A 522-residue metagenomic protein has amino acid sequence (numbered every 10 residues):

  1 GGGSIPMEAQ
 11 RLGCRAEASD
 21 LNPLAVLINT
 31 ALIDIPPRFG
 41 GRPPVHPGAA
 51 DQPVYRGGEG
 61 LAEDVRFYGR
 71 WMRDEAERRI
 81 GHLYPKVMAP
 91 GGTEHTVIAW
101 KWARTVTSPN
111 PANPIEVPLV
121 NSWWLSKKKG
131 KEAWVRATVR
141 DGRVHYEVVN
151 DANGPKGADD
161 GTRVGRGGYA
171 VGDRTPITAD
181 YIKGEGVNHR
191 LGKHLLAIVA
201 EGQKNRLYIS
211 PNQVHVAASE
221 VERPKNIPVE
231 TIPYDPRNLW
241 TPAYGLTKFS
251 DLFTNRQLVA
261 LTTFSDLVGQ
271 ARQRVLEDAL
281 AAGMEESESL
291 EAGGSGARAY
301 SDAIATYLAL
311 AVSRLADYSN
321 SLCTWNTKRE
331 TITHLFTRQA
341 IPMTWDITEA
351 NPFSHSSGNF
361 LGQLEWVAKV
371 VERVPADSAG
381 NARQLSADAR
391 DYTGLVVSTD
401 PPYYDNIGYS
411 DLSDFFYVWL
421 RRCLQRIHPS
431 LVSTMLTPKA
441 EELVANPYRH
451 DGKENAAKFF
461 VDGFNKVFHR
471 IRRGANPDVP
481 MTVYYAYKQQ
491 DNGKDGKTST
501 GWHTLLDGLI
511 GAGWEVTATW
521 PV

Functional and structural regions predicted by a protein language model:
G2-G3: Conserved SAM/SAH-binding loop
P6, Q10-L395, I407-K453, V467 (+2 more regions): Nucleic-acid modification enzymes, centered on SAM-dependent nucleic-acid methyltransferases
L395-V397, M481: Generic beta-sheet signal
S398-N406: A short SAM/SAH-binding and catalytic strip from SAM-dependent methyltransferases
E454-D462: Nucleic-acid endo/exonuclease domains
V461-V479, D507-G511: A short glycine-rich, Lys/Arg-flanked "PGG" loop and its adjoining helix->strand segment in the class I
V479-Y485: Short beta-strand segments at enzyme active-site cores
